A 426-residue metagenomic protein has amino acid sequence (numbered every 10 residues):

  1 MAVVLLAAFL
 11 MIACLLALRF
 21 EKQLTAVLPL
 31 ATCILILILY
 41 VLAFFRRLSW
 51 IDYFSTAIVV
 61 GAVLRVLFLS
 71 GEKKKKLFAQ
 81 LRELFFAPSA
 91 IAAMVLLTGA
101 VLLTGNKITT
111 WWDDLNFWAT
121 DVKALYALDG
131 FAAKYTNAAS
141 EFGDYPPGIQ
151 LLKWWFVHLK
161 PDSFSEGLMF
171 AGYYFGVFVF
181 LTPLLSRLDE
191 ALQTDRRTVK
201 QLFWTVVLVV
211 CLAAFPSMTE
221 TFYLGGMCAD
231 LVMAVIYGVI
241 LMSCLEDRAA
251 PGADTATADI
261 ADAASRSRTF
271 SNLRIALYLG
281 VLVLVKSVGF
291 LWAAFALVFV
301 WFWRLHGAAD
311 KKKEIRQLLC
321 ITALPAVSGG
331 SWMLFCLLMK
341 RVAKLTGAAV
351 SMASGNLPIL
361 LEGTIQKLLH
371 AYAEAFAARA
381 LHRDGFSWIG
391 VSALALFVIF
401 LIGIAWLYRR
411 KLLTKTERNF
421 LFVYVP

Functional and structural regions predicted by a protein language model:
M1-L6, D162-V177, T221-G225, E374-I404 (+1 more regions): Membrane-interface anchor segments at the N-terminal boundary of transmembrane helices in multi-pass membrane enzymes
M1-L81: Membrane-embedded, hydrophobic transmembrane alpha-helices
T32-I36, G172-R248, R268-L282: Membrane-embedded helix bundles of polyisoprenyl
L37-A43, S271-S287, A293-V298, V327: Membrane-interface alpha helices of multi-pass inner-membrane proteins
V63-R65, F86-D113, A323-K340: Transmembrane signal-anchor helices characteristic of membrane glycosylation enzymes that use polyprenol
E83-L84, D189-V206, S265-T269, G307-L319 (+1 more regions): Membrane-interface helix-loop-helix junctions at transmembrane boundaries of multi-pass membrane enzymes, predominantly
L97-T205, L224: Active-site lumenal/periplasmic loops and adjacent helix-entry segments of GT-C-fold, multi-pass membrane
K107, F302-H306, E314-R410, V423-V425: Membrane-lumen/periplasm interface segments of specific transmembrane helices in polyprenyl phosphate-linked
